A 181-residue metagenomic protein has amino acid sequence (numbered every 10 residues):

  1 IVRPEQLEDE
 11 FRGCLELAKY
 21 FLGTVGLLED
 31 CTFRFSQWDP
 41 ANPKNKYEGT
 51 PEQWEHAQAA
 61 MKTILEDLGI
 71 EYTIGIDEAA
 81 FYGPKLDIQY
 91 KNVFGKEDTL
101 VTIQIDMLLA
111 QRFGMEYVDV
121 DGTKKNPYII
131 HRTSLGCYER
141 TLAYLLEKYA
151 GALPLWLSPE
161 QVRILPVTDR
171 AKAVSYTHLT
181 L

Functional and structural regions predicted by a protein language model:
I1-Y176: TRNA-recognition modules of translation machinery and tRNA-sensing kinases, especially anticodon-binding
T177-L181: Conserved small/polar residues in nucleotide/adenosyl-binding loops
